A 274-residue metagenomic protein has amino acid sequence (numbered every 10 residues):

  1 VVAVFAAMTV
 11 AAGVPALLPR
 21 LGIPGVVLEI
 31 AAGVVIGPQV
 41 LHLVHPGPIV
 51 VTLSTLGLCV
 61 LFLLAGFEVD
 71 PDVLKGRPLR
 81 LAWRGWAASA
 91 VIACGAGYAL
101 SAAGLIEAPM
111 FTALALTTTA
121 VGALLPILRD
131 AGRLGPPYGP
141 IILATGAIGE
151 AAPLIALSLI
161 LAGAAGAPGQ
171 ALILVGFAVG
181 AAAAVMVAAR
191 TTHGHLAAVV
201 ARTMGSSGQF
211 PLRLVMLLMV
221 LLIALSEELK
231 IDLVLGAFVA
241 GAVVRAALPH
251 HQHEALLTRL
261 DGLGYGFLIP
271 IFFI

Functional and structural regions predicted by a protein language model:
V1, P38-I49, A96-P109, S158-L172 (+2 more regions): Helix-coil boundary and interhelical linker segments in multi-pass alpha-helical membrane proteins
V1-A6, P46-L63, I106-V121, L172-A184 (+1 more regions): Structural signature of hydrophobic alpha-helical transmembrane segments
V1-M8, L28-A31, G85-I92, A147-A152 (+3 more regions): Short hydrophobic alpha-helical membrane-embedded segments
A3-P15, D70-A102, E107, A113 (+1 more regions): Entry/N-cap segments of selected transmembrane alpha helices and their immediately preceding amphipathic helices
L17-I23, V35-L81, A197-I274: Membrane-interface junctions of multi-pass transporters
V44, P48, K75-W86, A103-L116 (+2 more regions): The feature identifies polytopic integral membrane transport proteins across all domains of life
A65-E68, A90-A96, L116-A156: Short helical (or helix-break) motifs at transmembrane helix termini and adjacent helical loops in multi-pass membrane
L124, A151, A156-L157, A183-A201 (+2 more regions): Juxtamembrane interface elements at the cytosolic ends of transmembrane helices in multi-pass membrane proteins
